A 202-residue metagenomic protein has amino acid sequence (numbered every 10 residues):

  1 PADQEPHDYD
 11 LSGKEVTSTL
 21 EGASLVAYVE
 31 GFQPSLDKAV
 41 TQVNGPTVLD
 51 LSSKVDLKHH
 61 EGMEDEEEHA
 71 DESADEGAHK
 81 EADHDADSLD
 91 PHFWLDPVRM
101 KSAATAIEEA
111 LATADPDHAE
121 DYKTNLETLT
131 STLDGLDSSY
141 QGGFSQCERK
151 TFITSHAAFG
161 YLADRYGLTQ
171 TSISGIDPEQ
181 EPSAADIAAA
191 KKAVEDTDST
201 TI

Functional and structural regions predicted by a protein language model:
P1-T201: Extracytoplasmic metal-acquisition and chelation regions
